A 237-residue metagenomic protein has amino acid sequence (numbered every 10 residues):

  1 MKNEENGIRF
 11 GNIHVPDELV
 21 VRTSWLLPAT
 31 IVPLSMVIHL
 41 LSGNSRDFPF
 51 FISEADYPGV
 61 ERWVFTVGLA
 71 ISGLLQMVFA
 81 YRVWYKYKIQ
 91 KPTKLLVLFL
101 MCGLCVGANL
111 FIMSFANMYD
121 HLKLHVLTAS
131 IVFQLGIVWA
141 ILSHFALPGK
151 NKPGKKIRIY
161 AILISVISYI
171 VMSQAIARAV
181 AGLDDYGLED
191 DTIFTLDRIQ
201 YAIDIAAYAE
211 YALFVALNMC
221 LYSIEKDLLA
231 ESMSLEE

Functional and structural regions predicted by a protein language model:
K2-T23, V78-C102, I141-I164, K226-E237: Helix-loop boundary elements of multi-pass alpha-helical membrane proteins
I8-F99, L104-A129: Early transmembrane hairpin module of multi-pass membrane proteins
M36-G43, A55, A80-Y87, F111-H121 (+4 more regions): Transmembrane helix-loop junctions and nearby membrane-interface residues
E61, F65-V78, Q134-S143, E210-K226: Hydrophobic cores of alpha-helical transmembrane segments in multi-pass inner/ER membrane proteins, independent
D120-V132, K155, I203-A206: Non-cytosolic membrane-interface motifs at loop->transmembrane helix junctions
H144-E237: Terminal transmembrane helical module of multi-pass membrane proteins
